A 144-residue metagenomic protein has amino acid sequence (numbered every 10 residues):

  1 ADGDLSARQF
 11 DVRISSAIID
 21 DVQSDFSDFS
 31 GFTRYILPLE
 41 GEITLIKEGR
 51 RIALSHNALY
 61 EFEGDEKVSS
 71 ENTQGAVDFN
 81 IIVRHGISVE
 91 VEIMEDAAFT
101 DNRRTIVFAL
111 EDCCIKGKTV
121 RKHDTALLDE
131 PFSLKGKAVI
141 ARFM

Functional and structural regions predicted by a protein language model:
A1-M144: Jelly-roll (double-stranded beta-helix
